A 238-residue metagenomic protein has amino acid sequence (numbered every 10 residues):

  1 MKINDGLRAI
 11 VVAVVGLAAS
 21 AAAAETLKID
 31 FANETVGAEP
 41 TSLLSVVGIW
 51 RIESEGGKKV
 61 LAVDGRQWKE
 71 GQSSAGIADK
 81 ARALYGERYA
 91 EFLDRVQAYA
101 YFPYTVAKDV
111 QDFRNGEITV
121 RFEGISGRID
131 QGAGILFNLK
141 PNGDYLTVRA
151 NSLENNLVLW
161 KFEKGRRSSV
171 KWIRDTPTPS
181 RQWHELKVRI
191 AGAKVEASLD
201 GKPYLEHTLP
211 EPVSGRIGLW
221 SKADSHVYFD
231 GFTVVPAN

Functional and structural regions predicted by a protein language model:
M1-V11: Bacterial N-terminal signal peptides that target proteins for export
A18-A21: N-terminal signal peptide c-region/cleavage motif recognized by signal peptidases
A24-I49, V63-S73: Extracellular carbohydrate-recognition regions
L27-D30, P212-N238: Ligand-recognition surfaces built from glycine- and aromatic
F31, I118-V120, R181-A197: Short tryptophan-centered beta-strand motifs in secreted/extracellular beta-sheet-rich domains of glycan-recognition
G65-E163: Secretory/extracellular carbohydrate-interaction modules and structurally similar beta-sandwich "look-alikes"
E163-E185: Short, aromatic/His-centered strand-loop micro-motif at the edge of beta-sheets
S198-G218: Short, solvent-exposed beta-strand-to-loop segments that form ligand-recognition rims of beta-rich domains
